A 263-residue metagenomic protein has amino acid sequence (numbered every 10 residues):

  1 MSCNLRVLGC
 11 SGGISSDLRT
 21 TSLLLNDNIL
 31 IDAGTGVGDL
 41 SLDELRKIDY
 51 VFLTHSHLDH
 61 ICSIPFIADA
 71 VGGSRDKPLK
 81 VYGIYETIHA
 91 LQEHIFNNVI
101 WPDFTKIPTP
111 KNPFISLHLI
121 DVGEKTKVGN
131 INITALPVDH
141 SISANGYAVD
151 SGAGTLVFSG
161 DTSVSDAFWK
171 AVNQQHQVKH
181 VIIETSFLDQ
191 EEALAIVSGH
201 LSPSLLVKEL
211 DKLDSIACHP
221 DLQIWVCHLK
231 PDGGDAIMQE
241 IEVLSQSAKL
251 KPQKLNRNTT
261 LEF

Functional and structural regions predicted by a protein language model:
M1-E44, A144-D161: Conserved beta-strand hairpin/beta-sheet module of binuclear metal-dependent hydrolase folds, prominently
C10-S11, N28, A33-T35, S56 (+5 more regions): Active-site metal-binding loops of divalent metal-dependent hydrolases
I29, Y50, I131, G154-L156 (+1 more regions): Structural motif
V37-G83, V178-K179: Active-site metal-binding motif and surrounding structural segment of the metallo-beta-lactamase
L40-L45, T126-G129, W169-Q174, D211 (+1 more regions): Short amphipathic alpha-helix with an adjacent loop that forms part of the alpha/beta core around
S74-K77, I107-P113, I216-L222: Short helix-terminating capping/connector loops at secondary-structure junctions
T87-A144, G152, Q246-E262: Metallo-beta-lactamase
S165-N258: Cap/insert and terminal regions of metallo-dependent hydrolase folds
